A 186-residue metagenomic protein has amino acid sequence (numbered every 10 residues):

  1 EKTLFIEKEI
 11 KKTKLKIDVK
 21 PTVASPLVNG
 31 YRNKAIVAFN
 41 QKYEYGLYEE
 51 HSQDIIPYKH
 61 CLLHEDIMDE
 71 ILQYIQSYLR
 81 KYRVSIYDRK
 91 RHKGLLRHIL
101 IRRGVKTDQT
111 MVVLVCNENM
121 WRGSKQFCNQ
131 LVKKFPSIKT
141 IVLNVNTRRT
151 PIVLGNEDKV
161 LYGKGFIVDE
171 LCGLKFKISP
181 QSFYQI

Functional and structural regions predicted by a protein language model:
E1-I186: Accessory RNA-recognition modules of RNA-modification enzymes
